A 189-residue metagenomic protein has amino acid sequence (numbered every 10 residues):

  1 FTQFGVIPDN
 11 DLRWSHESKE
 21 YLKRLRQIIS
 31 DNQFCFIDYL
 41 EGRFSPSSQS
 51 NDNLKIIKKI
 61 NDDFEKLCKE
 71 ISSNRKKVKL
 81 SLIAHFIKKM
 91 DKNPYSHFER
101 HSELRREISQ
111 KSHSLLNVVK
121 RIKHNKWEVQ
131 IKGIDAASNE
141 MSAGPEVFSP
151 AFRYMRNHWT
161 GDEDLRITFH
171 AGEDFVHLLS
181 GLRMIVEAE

Functional and structural regions predicted by a protein language model:
F1-E189: Metal-cofactor-binding active-site regions of metalloenzymes
